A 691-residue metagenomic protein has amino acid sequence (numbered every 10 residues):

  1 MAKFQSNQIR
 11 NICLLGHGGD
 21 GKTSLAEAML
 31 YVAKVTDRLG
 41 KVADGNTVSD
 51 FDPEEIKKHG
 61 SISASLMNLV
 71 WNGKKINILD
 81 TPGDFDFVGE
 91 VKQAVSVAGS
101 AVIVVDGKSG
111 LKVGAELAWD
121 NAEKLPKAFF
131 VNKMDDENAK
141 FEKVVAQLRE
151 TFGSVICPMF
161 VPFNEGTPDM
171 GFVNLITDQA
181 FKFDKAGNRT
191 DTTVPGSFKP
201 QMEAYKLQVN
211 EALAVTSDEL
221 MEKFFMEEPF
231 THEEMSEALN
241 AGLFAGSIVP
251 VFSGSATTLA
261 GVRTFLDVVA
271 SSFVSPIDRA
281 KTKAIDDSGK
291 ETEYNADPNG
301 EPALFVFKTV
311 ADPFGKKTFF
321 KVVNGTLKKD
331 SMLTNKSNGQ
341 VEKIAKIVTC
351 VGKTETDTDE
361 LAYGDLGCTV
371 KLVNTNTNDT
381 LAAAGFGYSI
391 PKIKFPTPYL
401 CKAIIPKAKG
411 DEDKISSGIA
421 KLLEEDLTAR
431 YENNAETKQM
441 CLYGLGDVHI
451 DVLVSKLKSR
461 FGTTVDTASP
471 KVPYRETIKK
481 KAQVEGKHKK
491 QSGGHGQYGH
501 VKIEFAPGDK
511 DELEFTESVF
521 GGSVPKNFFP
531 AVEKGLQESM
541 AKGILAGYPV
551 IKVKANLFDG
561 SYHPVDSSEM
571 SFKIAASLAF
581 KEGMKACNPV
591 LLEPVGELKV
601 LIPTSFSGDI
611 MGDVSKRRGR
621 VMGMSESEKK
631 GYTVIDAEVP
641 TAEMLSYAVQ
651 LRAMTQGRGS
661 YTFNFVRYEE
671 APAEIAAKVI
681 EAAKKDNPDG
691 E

Functional and structural regions predicted by a protein language model:
M1-E691: Structural and coupling elements of P-loop NTPases
